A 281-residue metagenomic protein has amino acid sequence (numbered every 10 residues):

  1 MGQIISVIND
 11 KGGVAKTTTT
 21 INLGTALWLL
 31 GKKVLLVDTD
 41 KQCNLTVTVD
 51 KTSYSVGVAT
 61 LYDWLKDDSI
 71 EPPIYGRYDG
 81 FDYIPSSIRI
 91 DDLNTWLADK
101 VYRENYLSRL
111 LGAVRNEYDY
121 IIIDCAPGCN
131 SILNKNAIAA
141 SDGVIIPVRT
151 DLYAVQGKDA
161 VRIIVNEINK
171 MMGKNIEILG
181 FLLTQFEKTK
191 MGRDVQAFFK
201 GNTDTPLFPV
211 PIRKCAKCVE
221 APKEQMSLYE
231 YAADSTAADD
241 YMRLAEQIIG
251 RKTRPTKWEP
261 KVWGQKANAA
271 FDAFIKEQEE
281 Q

Functional and structural regions predicted by a protein language model:
M1-Q281: P-loop NTP-binding core
